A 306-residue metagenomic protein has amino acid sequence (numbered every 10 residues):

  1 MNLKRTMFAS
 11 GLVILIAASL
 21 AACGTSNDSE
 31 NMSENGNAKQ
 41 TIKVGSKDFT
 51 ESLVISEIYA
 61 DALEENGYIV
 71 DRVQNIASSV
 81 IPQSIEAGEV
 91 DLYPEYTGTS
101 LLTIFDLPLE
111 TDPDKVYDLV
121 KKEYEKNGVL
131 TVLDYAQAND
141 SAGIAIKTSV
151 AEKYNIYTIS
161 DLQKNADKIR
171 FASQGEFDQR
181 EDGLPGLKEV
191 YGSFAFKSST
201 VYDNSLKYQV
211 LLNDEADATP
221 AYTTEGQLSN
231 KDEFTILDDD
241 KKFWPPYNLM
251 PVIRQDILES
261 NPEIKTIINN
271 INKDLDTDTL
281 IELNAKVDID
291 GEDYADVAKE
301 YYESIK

Functional and structural regions predicted by a protein language model:
F8, C23-T41: Short, low-complexity, disordered segments immediately C-terminal to signal peptides in bacterial exported proteins
A18-A22: C-terminal motif of bacterial Sec signal peptides marking the signal peptidase cleavage site
N37-E51, Y59, Y68-Q74, D167-S173: Short, well-ordered beta-strand elements
T50, R72-Q83, S100, G175 (+1 more regions): Short helix-initiation/N-cap motifs at beta->coil->alpha
T50-I69, I85, V90, P185-E189: Short, polar/charged alpha-helical segment
I104-D114, D118-L133, Q227-K241: Ligand-binding "clamshell"
K115-F171, Q255, K273-T277: A conserved helix-loop-strand patch within extracytoplasmic ligand-binding domains of the periplasmic binding
I169-D239: Ligand-binding pocket segment of bilobal, Venus flytrap-like solute-binding proteins
